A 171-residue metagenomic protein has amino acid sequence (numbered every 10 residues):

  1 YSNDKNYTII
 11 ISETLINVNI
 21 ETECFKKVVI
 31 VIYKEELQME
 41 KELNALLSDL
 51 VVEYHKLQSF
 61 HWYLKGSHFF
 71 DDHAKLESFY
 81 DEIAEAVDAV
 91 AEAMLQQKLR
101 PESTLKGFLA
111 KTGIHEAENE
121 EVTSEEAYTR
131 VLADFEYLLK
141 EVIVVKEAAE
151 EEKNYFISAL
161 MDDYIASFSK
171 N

Functional and structural regions predicted by a protein language model:
D4-I11, V18-E21: Short terminal hydrophobic/aromatic SLiMs and anchors at protein ends
Y33, E53-S78, V144-F156: Helix-loop segments that flank and shape redox-cofactor active sites
N44, S48-V51, E77, D81-D88 (+4 more regions): Generic structural signal for well-ordered, non-transmembrane alpha-helical segments in soluble/cytosolic regions
H55-W62, E85-L99, K140-E151, K170: Charged/polar positions within long, soluble alpha-helices
D71-G107: Conserved alpha-helical segments that form or flank metal/cofactor-binding pockets of metalloenzymes
D88, E92, T112-D163: Acidic/histidine-rich alpha-helical segments that form the ligand environment of transition-metal centers
